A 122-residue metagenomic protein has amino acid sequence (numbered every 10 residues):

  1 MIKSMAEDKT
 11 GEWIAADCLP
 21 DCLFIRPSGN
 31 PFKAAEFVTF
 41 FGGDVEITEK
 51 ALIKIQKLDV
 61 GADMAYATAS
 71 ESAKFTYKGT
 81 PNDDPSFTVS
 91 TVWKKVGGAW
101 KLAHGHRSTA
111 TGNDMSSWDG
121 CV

Functional and structural regions predicted by a protein language model:
I2-K3: Amphipathic alpha-helical repeat scaffolds
K9-D63, S70, D83-D84: A solvent-exposed, acidic/Ser-Thr-rich amphipathic alpha-helical stretch
E36-F37, D114-D119: Short aromatic-enriched loop/helix-cap "lid" or pocket-rim segments at secondary-structure transitions that line
K54-V60, G105-T111, D119-V122: Glycine-rich beta-strand-turn "strand-cap" elements at beta-sheet edges
L58-Y66, T80, W93-K101: A short, structured loop/turn motif at beta-sheet edges
A69-E71, H104: Residue-level recognition of conserved beta-strand positions in structured domain cores
S86-S116: Short beta-strand edge/turn micro-motifs at domain boundaries
